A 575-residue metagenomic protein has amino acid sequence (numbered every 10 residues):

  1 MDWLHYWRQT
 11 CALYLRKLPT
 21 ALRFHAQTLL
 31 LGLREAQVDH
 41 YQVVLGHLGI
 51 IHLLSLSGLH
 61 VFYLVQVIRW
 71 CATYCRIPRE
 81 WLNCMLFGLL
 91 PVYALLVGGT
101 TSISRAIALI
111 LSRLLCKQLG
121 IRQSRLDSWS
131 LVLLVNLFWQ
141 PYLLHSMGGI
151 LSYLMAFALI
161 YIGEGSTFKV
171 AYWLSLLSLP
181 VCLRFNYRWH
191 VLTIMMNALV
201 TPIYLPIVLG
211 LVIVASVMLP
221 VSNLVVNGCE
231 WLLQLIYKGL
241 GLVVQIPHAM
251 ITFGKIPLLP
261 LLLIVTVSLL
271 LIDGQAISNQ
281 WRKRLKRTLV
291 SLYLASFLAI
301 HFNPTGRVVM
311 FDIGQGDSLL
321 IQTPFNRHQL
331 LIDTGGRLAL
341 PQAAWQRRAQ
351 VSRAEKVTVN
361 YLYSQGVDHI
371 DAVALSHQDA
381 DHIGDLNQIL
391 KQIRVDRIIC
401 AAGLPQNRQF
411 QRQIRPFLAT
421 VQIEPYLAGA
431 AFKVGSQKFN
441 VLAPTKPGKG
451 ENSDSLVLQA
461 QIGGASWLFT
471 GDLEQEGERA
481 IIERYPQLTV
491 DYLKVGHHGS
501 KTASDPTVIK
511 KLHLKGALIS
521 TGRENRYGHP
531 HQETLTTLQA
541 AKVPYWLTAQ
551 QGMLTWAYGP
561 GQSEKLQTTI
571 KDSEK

Functional and structural regions predicted by a protein language model:
M1-A106, L114, S466-G471, Q475 (+1 more regions): Aromatic-rich juxtamembrane segments at the membrane interface
C11-P19, A72, L154-S166, V214-M218 (+4 more regions): Alpha-helix C-terminal capping segments
R16, L29, T73-P78, L119-Q123 (+2 more regions): Membrane-interface helix-boundary motifs at transmembrane edges
D39, G46, V221-K575: Non-globular, low-confidence helical/coil segments that flank catalytic cores
L54-S55, L95, L143-H145, S175 (+4 more regions): Short conserved micro-motifs on helix faces and helix-strand junctions that flank and scaffold key functional residues
Q66-T73, S216, T266-A276: Hydrophobic, aromatic-rich transmembrane alpha-helices and their immediate juxtamembrane boundary segments
C84-L90, W129-L133, V212, L285-Y293: Central hydrophobic cores of alpha-helical transmembrane segments in multi-pass integral membrane proteins
G99-L263, L488, Y492, P506 (+2 more regions): Internal transmembrane alpha-helical bundles of multi-pass membrane proteins
